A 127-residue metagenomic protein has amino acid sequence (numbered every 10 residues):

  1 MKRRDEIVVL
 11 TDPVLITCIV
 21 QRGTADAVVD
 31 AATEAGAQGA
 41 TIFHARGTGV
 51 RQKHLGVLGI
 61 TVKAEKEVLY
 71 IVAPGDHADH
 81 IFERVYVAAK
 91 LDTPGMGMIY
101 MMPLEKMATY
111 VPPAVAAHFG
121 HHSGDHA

Functional and structural regions predicted by a protein language model:
M1-A127: Positively charged, small/polar-rich N-terminal and surface patches that mediate targeting and assembly and bind
